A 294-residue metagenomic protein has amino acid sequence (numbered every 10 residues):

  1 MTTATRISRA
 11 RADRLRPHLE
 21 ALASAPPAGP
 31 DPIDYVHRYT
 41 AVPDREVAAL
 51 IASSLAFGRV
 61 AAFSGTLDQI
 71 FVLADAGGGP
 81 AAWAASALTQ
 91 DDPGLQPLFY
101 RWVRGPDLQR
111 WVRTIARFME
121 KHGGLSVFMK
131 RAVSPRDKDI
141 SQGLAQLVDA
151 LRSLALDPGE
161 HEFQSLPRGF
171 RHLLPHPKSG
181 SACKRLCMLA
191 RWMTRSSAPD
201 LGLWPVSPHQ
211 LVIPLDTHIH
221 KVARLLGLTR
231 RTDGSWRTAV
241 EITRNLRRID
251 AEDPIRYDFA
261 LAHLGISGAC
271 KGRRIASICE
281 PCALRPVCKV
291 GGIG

Functional and structural regions predicted by a protein language model:
M1-G294: HhH-family (HhH-GPD) DNA N-glycosylase catalytic core used in base-excision repair
